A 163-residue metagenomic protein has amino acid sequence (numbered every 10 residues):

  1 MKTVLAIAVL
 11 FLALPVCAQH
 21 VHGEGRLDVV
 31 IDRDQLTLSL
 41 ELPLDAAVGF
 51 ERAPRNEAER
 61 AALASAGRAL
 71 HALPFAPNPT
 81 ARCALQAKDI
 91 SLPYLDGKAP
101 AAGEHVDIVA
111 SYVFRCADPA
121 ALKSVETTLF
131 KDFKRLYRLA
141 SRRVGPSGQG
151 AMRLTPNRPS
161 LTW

Functional and structural regions predicted by a protein language model:
M1-V9: Sec-dependent signal peptide recognition, specifically the positively charged N-region followed immediately by
A13-P15: N-terminal signal peptide c-region/cleavage motif recognized by signal peptidases
Q19-W163: N-terminal soluble domains immediately following signal/targeting peptides that reside in extracytoplasmic
